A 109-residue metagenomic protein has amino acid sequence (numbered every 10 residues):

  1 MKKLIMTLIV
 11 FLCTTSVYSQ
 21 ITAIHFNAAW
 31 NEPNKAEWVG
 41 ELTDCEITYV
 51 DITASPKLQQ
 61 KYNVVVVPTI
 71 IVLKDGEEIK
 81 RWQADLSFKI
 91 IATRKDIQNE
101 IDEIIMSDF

Functional and structural regions predicted by a protein language model:
L4-T14: Sec-dependent N-terminal signal peptides
Y18-T48: Local sequence-structure signature of Cys/Sec-based thiol-disulfide redox active-site neighborhoods
A23-H25, T69-I71, R81: Soluble periplasmic/extracytoplasmic beta-strand elements of cell-envelope proteins
P33-K35, L58, W82: Extracytoplasmic/secreted cell-surface and envelope-processing proteins
I52-K57: N-terminal post-signal-peptidase region of extra-cytosolic proteins
Y62-V72: Structural micro-motif
V72-F109: Non-catalytic, surface beta->alpha helical segment in thiol-disulfide oxidoreductase systems
